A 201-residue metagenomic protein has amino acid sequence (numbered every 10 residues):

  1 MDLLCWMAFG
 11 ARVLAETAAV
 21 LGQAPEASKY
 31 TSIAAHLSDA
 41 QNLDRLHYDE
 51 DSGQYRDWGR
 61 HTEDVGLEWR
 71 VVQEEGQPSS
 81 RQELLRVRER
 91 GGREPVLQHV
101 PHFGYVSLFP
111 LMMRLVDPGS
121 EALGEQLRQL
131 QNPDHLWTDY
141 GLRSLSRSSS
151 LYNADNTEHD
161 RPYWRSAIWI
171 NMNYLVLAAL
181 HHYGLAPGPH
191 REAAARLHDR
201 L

Functional and structural regions predicted by a protein language model:
M1-F9, P101-Y105, W164-A178: Aromatic- and histidine-enriched alpha-helix N-cap/loop-to-helix transition segments that scaffold the rims
M1-M7, Q126-L130, R200: Short intrinsically disordered, low-complexity coil segments enriched in acidic
D2, L111, H190: Substrate-binding cleft of carbohydrate-active enzyme catalytic domains
A8-P118, H198-L201: Catalytic cores of carbohydrate-active enzymes
L21-P25, G184-L185, P189: Short helix-adjacent coil turns
P110-A186: C-terminal substrate/ligand-recognition segments
P187-L201: C-terminal structured "cap/appendage" subdomains that terminate the fold
